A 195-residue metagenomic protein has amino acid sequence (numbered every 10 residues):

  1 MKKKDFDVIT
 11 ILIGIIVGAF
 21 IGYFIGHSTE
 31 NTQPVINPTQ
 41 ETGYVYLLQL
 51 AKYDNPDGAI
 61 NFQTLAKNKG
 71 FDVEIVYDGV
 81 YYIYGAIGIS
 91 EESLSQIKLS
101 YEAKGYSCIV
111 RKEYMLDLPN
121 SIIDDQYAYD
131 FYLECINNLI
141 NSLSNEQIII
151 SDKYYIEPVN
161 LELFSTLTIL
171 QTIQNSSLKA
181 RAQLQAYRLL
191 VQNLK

Functional and structural regions predicted by a protein language model:
M1-K195: Acidic/polar low-complexity segments and flexible, solvent-exposed patches
